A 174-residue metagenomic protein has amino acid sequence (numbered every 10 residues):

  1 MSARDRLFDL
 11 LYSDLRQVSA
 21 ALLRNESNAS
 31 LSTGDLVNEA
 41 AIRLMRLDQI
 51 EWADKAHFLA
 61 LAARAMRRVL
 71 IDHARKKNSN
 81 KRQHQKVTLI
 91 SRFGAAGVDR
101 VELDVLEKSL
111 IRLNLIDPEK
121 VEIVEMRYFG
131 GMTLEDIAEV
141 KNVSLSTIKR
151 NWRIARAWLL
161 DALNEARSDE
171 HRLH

Functional and structural regions predicted by a protein language model:
M1-L23: A short, charge-rich alpha-helical start-of-domain segment used by transcription regulators
Y12-R16, G34-I42, K55-K76: Σ70-family region 2.3-2.4 aromatic/basic alpha-helix that recognizes the −10 promoter and nucleates DNA melting
L15, S19-L22, L44, D48 (+3 more regions): Hydrophobic recognition helices of helix-based DNA-binding modules
S27-Q49: Conserved RNAP core-binding helix
Q49, T88-L115: Acidic, proline/glycine-rich intrinsically disordered inter-domain spacer in sigma factors
L115-L134: Short amphipathic alpha helix immediately N-terminal
G130-R150: Helix-turn-helix DNA-binding module
R156-H174: C-terminal edge and immediately downstream basic/flexible tail or linker adjoining helix-turn-helix-like DNA-binding
